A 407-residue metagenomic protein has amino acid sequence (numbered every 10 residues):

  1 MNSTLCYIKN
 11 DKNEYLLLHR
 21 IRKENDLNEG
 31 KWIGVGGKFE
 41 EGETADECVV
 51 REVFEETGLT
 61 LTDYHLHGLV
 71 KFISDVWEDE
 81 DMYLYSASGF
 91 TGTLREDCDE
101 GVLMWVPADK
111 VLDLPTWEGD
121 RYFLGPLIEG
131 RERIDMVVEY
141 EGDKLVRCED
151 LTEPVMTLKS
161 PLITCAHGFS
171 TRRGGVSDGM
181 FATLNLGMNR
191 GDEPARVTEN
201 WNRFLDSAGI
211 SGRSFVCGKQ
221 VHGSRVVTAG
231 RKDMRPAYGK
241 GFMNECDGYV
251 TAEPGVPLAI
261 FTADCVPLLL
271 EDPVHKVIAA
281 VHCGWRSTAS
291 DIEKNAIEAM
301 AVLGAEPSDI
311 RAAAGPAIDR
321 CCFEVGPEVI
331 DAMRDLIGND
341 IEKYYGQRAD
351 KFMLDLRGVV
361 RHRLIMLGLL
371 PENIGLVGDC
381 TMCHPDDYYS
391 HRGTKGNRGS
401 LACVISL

Functional and structural regions predicted by a protein language model:
M1-L16: Conserved N-terminal beta-strand and adjoining loop/helix that marks the start of the Nudix/MutT-like hydrolase domain
N2, D79-Y85, A166-G168, L401-C403: Short beta-strand micro-motifs in enzyme catalytic cores
I8, L84-S88, W105, F169-T171 (+1 more regions): Short, well-ordered beta-strand micro-motif
Y15-E55, Y140-L151: Conserved Nudix-box catalytic region and its N-terminal flanking loop in Nudix hydrolases and closely related
F39-T62, K71-L127, C148-L151: Unchanged
H67-S74, C380: Short, solvent-exposed loop/turn elements at beta->coil junctions and helix N-caps that rim active or binding pockets
G130-L158: Charged phosphate-binding loop/patch that engages nucleotide di/tri-phosphates or the phosphate backbone of nucleic
E153-L407: Active-site microenvironment for binding and transforming phosphate-containing groups
